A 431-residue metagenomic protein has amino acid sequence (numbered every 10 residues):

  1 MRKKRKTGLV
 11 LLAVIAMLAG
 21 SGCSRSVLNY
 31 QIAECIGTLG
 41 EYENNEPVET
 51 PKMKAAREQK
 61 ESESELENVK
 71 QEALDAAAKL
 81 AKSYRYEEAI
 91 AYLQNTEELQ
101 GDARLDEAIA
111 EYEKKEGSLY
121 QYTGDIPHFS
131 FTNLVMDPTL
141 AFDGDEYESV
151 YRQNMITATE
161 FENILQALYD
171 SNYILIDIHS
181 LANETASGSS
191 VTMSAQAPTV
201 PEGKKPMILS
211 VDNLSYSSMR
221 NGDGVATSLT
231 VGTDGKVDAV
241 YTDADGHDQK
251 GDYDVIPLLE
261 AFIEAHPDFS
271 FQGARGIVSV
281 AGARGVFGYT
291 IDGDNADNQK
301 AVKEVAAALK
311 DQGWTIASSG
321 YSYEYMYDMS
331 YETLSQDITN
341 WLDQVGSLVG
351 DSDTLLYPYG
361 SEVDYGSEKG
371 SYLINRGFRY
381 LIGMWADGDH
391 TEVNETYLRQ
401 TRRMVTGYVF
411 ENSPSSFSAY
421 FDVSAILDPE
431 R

Functional and structural regions predicted by a protein language model:
R2-L11: N-terminal Sec-pathway targeting helices
V27-S118, G124: N-terminal, intrinsically disordered, polar/charged segments of Gram-positive cell-envelope systems that serve as
E87-Q94, L99, Y112-L181, M193-S210 (+3 more regions): C-terminal active-site subregion of NodB/CE4 polysaccharide deacetylases
D143-Q153, G222-K250: A solvent-exposed, charged loop/short amphipathic helix patch at secondary-structure junctions
I178-T192, R275-G282: Acidic helix-start/capping segments at beta-turn-to-alpha-helix junctions
I263-G273, D297-A317, L373, T391-E395: Acidic (Asp/Glu)-rich catalytic clusters
